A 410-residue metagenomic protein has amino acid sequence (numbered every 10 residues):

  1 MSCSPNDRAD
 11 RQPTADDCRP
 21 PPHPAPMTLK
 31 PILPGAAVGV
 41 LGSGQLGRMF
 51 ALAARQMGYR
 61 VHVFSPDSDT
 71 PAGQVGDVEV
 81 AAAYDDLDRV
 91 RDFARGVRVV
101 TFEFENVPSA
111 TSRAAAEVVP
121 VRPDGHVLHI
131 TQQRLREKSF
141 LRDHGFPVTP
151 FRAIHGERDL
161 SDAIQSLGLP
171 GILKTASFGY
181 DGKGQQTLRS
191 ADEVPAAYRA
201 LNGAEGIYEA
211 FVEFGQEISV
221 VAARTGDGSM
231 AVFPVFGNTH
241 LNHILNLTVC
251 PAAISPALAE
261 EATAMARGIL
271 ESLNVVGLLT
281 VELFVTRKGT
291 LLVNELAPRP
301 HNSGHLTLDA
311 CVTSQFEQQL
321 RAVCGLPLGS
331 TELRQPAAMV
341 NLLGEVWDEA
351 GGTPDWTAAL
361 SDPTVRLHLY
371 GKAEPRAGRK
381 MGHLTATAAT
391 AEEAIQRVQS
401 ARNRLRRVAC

Functional and structural regions predicted by a protein language model:
M1-D7, D16-S139, D143, R158: ATP-binding N-terminal substructure of ATP-dependent carboxylate-amine bond-forming enzymes
P13: Cationic, low-complexity basic patches in intrinsically disordered or flexible, solvent-exposed regions
M27, R321-C410: Peripheral (often C-terminal) accessory segments that flank ATP-dependent C-N-forming ligase machineries
I130-S219, A223-S272, V398, R402-L405: Active-site nucleotide/adenylate-binding loops and adjacent lid/helix of ATP-dependent enzymes
A222-G226, L283-R287, G371: Short, low-complexity Ser/Thr-rich regulatory SLiMs
A231, L279, L291-E295: Protein kinase-like catalytic core scaffold
E261-V281, R287, A297-E349: Active-site "cap" helix and flanking loop/linker of ATP-utilizing ligase/carboxylase catalytic domains
